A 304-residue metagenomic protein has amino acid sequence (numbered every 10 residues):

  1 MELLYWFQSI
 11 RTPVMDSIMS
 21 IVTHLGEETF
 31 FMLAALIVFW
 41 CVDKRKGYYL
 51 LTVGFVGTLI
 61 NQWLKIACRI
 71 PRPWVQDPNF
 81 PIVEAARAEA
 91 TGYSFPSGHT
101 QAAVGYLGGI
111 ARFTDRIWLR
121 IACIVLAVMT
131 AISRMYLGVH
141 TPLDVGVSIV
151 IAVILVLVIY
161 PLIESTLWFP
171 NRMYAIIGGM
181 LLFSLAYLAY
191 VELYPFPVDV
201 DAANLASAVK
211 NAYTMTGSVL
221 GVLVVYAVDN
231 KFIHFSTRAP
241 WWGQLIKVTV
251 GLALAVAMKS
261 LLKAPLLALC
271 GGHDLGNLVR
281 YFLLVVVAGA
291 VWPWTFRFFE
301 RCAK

Functional and structural regions predicted by a protein language model:
M1-S17: Short, strongly hydrophobic alpha-helical membrane anchors
I18-M19, A34-A35, W40-C41, Y48 (+2 more regions): Membrane-embedded catalytic cores of phosphoryl/pyrophosphoryl-handling enzymes
I21-L33: The first (N-terminal) embedded transmembrane alpha-helix
Q62-Q76: Transmembrane alpha-helix boundary signature
F235-K304: C-terminal regulatory/interaction regions
